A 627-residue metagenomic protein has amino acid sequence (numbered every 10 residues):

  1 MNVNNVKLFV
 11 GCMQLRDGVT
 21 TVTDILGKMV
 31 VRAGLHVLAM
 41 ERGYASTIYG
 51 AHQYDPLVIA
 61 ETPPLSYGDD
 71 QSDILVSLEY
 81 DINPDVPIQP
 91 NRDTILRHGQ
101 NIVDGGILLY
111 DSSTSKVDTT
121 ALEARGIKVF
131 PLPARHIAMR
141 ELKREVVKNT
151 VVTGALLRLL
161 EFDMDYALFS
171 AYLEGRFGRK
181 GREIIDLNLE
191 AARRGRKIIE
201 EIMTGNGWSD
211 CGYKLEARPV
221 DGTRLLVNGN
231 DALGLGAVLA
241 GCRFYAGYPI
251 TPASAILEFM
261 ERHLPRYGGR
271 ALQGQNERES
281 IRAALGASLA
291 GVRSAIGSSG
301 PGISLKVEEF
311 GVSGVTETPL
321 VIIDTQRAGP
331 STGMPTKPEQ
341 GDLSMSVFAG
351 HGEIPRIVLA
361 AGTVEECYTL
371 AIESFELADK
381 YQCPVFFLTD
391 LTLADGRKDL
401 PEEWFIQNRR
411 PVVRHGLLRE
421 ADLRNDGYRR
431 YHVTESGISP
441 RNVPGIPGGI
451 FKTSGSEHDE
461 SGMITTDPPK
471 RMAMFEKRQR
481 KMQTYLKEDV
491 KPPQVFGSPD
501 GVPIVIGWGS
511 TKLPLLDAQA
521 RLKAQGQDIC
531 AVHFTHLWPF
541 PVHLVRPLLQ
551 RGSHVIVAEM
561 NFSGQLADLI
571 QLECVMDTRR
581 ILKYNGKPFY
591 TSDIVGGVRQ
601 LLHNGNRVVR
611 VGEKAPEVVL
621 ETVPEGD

Functional and structural regions predicted by a protein language model:
M1-V238, F244: Active-site cofactor/cluster-binding pocket
N2-N83, Q89-G99, T251-S346, I357-A378 (+1 more regions): Thiamine diphosphate
M40, L78, D111, L132 (+5 more regions): Generic beta-sheet signal
S77, E174-F177, E201-G222, A237-C242 (+5 more regions): Gly-rich Lys/Arg/Thr-decorated short loops/hinges at beta-loop-alpha junctions or inter-strand turns that position
I102-I107, R125-I127, G269, V292 (+3 more regions): A short helix->loop->beta-strand "cap" motif at the edges of active sites that frequently abuts
P219, L226-A240, L370, F375-D627: Flexible, low-complexity linker and terminal segments
A246, L272, A295-I296, L320-I323 (+3 more regions): Short hydrophobic alpha-helical runs that function as membrane-insertion/retention elements
